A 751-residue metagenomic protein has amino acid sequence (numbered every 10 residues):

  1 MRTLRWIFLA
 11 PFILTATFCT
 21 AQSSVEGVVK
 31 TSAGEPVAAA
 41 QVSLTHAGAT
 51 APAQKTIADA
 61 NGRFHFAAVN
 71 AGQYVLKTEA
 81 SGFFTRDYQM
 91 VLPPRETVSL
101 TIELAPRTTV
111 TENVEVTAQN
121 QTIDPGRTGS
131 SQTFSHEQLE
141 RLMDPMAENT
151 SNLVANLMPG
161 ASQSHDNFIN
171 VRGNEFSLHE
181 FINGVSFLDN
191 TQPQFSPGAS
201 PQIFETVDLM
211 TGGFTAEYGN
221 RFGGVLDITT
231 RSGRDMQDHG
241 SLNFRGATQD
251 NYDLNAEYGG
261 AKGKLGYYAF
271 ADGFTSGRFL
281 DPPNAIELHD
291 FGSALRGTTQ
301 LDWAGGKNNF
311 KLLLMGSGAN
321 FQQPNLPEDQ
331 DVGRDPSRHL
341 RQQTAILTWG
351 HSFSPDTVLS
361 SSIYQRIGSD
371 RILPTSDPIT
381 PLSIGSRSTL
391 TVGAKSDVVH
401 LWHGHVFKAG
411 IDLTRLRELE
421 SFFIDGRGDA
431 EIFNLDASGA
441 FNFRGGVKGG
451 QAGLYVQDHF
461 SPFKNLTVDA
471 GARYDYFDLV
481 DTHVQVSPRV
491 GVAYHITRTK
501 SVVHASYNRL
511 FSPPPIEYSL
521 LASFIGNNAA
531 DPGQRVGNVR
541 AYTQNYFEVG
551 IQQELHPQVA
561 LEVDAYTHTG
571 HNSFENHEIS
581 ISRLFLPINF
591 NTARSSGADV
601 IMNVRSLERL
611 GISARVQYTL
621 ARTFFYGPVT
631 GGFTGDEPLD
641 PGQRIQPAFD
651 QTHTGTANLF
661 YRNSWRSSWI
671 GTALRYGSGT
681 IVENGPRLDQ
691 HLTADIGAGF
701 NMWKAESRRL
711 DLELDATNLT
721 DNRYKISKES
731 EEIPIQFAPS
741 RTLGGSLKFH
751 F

Functional and structural regions predicted by a protein language model:
F18-D124, G129: Periplasm-facing N-terminal accessory domains of Gram-negative outer-membrane beta-barrel systems
D59, F83-F84, Y88-E103, E112-T215 (+5 more regions): Periplasmic N-terminal accessory/gating domains of Gram-negative outer-membrane beta-barrel systems
G246-T275, N284-F321, S337-V358, W402 (+1 more regions): Transmembrane beta-barrel wall of Gram-negative outer-membrane proteins
G259, D302-A304, I645-F751: Conserved C-terminal beta-signal and adjacent last beta-strands/turns of outer-membrane beta-barrel proteins
T298-Q300, T391-D397, N442-G449, G453 (+7 more regions): Outer membrane beta-barrel strand-and-loop segments of large Gram-negative receptors, especially TonB-dependent
W303-A319, H339-D481, M602: Face-selective signature of the C-terminal outer-membrane beta-barrel domain
G318-E328, S369, F422-I424, V480 (+7 more regions): Surface-exposed extracellular loop regions of Gram-negative outer-membrane beta-barrel proteins, predominantly
S461-T467, A565-T569, I588-T680: Gram-negative outer-membrane beta-barrel transporters
